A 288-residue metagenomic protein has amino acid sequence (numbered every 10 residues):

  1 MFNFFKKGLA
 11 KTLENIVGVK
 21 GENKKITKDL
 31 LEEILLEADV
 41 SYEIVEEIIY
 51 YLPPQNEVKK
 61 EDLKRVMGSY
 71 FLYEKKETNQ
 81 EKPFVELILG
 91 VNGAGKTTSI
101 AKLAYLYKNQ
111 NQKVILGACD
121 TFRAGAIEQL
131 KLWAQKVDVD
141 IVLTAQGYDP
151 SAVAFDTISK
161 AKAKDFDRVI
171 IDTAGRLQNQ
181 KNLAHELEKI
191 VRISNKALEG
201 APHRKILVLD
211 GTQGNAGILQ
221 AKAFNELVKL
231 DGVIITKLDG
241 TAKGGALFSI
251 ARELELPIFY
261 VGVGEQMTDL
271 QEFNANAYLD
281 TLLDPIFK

Functional and structural regions predicted by a protein language model:
M1-I88, L103-Y105, N109-A118, K136 (+2 more regions): Non-catalytic terminal/linker segments enriched in charged/polar, low-complexity residues
K76-K288: P-loop/Walker A NTP-binding module and the surrounding RecA-like catalytic core of P-loop NTPases
